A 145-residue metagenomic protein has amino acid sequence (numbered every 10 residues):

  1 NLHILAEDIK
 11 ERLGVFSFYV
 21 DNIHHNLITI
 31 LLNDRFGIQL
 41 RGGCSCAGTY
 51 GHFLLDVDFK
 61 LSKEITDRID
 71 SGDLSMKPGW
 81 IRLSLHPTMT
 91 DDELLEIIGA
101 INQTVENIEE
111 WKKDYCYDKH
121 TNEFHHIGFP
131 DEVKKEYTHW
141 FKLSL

Functional and structural regions predicted by a protein language model:
N1-I30, R41-S45, Y50, I69-S75 (+2 more regions): Conserved small-domain helix->loop->beta segment predominantly found in fold-type I
V15, Q39, W80-R82: Structural preference for beta-strand elements that scaffold enzyme active sites
I23-T29, T88-E96: Short, conserved charged micro-motifs
R35-R41, I101-E109: A common structural junction motif
G51-D56: Short secondary-structure transition/capping segments
V57-E64, N122-K142: Short, low-order "capping/linker" segments at domain edges
D58-M76, W80: Surface-exposed acidic, glycine/proline-enriched linker/cap segments that occur as 15-30-residue helix-coil
